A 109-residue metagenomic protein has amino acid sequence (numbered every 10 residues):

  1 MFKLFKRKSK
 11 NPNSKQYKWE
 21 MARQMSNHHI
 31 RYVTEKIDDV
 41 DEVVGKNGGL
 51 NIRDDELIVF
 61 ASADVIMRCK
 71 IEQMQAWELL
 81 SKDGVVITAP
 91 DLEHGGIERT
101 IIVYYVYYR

Functional and structural regions predicted by a protein language model:
M1-N47: Anionic N-terminal interaction surfaces
N13, S26, I71, E98-R99: Generic detection of intrinsically disordered/low-complexity segments and helix-coil linkers/edges
E35-I37, I87, I102-Y105: Short beta-strand element of the conserved SAM-dependent methyltransferase core
D38-G84, P90-I97: Phosphoinositide-binding peripheral membrane targeting modules
E93-R109: Canonical phosphoinositide-binding patch of PH/PH-like domains
